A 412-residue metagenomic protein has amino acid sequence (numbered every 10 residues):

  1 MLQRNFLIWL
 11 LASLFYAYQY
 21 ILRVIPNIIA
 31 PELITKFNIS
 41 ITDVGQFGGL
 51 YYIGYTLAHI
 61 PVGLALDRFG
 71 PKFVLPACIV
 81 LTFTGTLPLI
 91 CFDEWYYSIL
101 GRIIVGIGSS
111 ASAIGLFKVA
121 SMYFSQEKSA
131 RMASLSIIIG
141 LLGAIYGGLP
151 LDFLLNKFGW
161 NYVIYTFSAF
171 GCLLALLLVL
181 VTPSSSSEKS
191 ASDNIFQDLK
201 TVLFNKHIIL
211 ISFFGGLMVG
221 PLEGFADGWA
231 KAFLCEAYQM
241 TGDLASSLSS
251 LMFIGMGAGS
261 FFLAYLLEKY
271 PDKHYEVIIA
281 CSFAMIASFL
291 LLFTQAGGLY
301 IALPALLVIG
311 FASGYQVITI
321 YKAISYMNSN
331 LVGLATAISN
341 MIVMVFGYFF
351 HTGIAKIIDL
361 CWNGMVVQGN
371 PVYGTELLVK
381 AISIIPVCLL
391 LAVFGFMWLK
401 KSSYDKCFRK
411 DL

Functional and structural regions predicted by a protein language model:
L7-I41, F225-K231, F350-A355: Extracytoplasmic
P26-N27, K206-F261, G347-A355: Extracytoplasmic gate region of multi-pass secondary transporters
N38, G70, C91-Y97, G108 (+2 more regions): Helix-breaking motifs and short loop linkers at transmembrane-helix boundaries and internal kinks in secondary membrane
L57-W95: Conserved MFS/SLC helix-loop-helix module at the cytosolic interface between two early adjacent transmembrane helices
R68-C78, E268-S282: Cytoplasmic membrane-interface "Motif A"-like loop-to-helix N-cap segments of 12-TM Major Facilitator Superfamily
G101-I139: Cytoplasmic helix-loop-helix junction between adjacent transmembrane helices in 12-TM secondary transporters
L135-T182: Helix-loop-helix hairpin linking two adjacent transmembrane segments in secondary transporters
P183-S212: Juxtamembrane intracellular "pre-TM" segments in multi-pass secondary transporters
